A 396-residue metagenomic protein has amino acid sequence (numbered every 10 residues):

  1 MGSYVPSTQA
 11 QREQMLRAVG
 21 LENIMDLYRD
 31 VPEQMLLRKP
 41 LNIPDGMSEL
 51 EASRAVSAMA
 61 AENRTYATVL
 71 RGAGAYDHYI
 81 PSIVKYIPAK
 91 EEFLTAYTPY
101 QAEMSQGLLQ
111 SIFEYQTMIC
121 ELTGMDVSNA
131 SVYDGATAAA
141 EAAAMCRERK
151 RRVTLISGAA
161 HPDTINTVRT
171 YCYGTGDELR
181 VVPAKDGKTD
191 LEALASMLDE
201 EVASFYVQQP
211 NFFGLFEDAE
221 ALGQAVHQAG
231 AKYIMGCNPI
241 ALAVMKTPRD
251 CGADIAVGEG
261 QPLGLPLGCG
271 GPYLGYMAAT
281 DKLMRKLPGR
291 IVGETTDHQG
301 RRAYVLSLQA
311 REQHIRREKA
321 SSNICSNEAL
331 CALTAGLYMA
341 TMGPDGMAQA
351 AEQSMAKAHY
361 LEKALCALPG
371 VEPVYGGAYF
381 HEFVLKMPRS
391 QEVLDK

Functional and structural regions predicted by a protein language model:
M1-R38: Compact, charge-rich alpha-helical regulatory domains located at protein termini
L36-E114: N-terminal entrance/gating region of PLP-dependent enzymes' catalytic architecture
K39-L41, S53-S57, Y76-D77, A350 (+3 more regions): Flexible, glycine-rich loop/tail regions that form catalytic "lids" or insertion modules at the edges of active sites
E91-A102, M118-G124, K150-R151, C172-R180 (+4 more regions): Gly-rich Lys/Arg/Thr-decorated short loops/hinges at beta-loop-alpha junctions or inter-strand turns that position
Y100-M104, C120-A140: Short loop-beta-helix segment that forms the pyridoxal 5′-phosphate
Q116-I119, T123, A138-C146, G275 (+1 more regions): Buried hydrophobic packing segments
T137-V305, G370, V384, E392-K396: Conserved PLP-enzyme active-site core in the AAT-like
L263-P369, P373-G376, F380: Active-site C-terminal subdomain of aminotransferase-like
